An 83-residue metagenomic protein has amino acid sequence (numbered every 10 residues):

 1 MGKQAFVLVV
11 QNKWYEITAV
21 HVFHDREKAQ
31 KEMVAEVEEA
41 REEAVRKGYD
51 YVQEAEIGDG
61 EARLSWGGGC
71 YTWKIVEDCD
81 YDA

Functional and structural regions predicted by a protein language model:
M1-A19: Short aromatic-glycine-(Arg/Gly/Cys) micro-motifs in beta-strand/loop hairpins
V7-L8, V20, A29, M33 (+2 more regions): Hydrophobic beta-strand residues in large extracellular and virion-surface proteins
V10-Y15, H24-Y51: A short, charged, amphipathic alpha-helix used as a generic interaction element across diverse proteins
H21-F23, A55: Generic detection of short hydrophobic beta-strand segments and adjacent strand-loop junctions
E38-A83: Short, mixed-charge low-complexity intrinsically disordered segments
